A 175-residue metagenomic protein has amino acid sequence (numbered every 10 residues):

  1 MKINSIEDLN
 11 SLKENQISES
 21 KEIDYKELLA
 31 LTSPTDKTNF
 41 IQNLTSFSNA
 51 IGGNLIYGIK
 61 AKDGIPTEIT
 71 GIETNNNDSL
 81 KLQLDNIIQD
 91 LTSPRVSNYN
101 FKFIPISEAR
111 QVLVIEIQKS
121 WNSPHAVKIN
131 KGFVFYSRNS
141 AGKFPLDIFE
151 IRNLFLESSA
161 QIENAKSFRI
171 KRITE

Functional and structural regions predicted by a protein language model:
M1-E175: Conserved N-terminal catalytic/coupling substructures associated with nucleotide/phosphate chemistry
